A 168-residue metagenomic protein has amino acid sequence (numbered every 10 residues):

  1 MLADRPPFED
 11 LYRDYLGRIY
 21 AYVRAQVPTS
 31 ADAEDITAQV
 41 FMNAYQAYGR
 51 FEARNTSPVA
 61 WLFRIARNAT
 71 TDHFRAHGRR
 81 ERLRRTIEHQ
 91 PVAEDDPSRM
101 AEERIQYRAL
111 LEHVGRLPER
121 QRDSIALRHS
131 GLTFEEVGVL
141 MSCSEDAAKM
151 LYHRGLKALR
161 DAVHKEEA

Functional and structural regions predicted by a protein language model:
M1-A21, Y45: A short, charge-rich alpha-helical start-of-domain segment used by transcription regulators
L2, P28, F41-T56, A76-H77: Sigma70-family region 2
P7, P28, R82-E88, V139-S142 (+1 more regions): C-terminal edge and immediately downstream basic/flexible tail or linker adjoining helix-turn-helix-like DNA-binding
D35-M42, T56-N68: Structural recognition of an alpha-helix C-terminal capping motif at a helix-to-coil junction
Q46-R50, R64-R85, E103: Arg/Lys-rich amphipathic alpha helix in sigma70-family domain 2
R67, T71, R120, M141-E166: DNA-recognition helix of helix-turn-helix
R80-R104, T133: Internal acidic/polar
S124-I125: A short pre-motif secondary-structure segment
